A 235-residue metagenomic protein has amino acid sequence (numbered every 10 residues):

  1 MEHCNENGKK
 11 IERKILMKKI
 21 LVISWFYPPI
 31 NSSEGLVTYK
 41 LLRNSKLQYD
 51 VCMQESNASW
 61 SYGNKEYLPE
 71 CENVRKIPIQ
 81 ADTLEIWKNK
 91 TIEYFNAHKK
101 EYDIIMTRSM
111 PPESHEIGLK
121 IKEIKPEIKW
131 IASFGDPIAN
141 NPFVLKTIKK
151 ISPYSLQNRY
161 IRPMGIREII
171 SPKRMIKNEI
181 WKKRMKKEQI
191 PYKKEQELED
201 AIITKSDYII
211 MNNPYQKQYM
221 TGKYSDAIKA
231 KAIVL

Functional and structural regions predicted by a protein language model:
E12-R75, Y208: N-terminal subdomain of nucleotide-sugar transferases
P28-I30, S133-K146, K182-K186: A short, histidine- and acid-enriched strand-loop-helix "catalytic/donor-clamping" loop that lines the nucleotide-sugar
P69-E93, I176-E188: A short, charged, and often flexible helix/loop element on the N-terminal side of the glycosyltransferase catalytic
F95-S114, I128-S133: Short N-terminal targeting/anchoring amphipathic segment
K125-K129, K229-K231: A short helix->loop->beta-strand "cap" motif at the edges of active sites that frequently abuts
I138, Y154-I209: Membrane-proximal helix-turn-helix segments that form the acceptor-binding/catalytic region of lipid-linked
I202-K205, I210-M211, K217-L235: Helix-loop-beta element that forms the nucleotide-linked donor phosphate-binding surface in glycosyltransferases
